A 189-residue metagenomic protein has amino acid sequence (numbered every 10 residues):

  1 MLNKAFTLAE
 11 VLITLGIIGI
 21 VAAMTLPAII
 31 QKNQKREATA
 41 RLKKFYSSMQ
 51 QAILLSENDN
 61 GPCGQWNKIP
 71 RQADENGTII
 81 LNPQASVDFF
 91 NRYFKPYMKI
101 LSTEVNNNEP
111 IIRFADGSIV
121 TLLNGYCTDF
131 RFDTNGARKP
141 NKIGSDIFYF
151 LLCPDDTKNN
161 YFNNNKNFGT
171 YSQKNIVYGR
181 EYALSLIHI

Functional and structural regions predicted by a protein language model:
L2-Q34: N-terminal single-pass transmembrane signal-anchor helix
A28-M49, I53: Aliphatic-rich helix starts adjacent to a transmembrane/signal segment
Q50-I69: Alpha-helix exit/C-cap motif
G64-N67, D74-E109: Long, intrinsically disordered, low-complexity Ser/Thr/Pro-rich regulatory/activation regions of nuclear proteins
N91, K95-N167: Low-complexity, acidic interaction segments enriched in glycine
Y171, L184-S185: Compact beta-sheet-dominated globular domain cores
I187-I189: Conserved small/polar residues in nucleotide/adenosyl-binding loops
